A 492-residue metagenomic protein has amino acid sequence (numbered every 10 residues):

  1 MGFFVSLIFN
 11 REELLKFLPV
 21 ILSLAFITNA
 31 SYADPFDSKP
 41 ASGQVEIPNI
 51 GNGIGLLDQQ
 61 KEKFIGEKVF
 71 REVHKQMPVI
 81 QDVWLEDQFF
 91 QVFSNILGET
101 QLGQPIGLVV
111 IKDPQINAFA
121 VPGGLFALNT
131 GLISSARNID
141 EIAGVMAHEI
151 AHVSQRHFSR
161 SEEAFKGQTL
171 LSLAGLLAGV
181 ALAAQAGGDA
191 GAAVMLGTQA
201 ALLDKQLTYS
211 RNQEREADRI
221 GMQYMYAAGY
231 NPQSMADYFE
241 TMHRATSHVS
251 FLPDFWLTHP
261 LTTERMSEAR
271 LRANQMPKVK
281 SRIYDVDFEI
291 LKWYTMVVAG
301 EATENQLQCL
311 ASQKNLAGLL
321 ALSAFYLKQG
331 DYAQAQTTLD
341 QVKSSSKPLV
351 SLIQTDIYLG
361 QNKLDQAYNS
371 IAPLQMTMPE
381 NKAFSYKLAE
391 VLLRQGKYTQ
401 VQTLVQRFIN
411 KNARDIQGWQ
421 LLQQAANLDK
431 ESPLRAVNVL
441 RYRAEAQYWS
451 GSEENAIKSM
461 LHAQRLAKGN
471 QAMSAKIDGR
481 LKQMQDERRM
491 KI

Functional and structural regions predicted by a protein language model:
P19-I27: Bacterial N-terminal signal peptides
F26, S31-N117, S247, L316 (+8 more regions): Hydrophobic or amphipathic, alpha-helical segments that drive membrane association/targeting
A33-K39, N49-L56, E67, V79 (+3 more regions): Extracytoplasmic and endomembrane cell-envelope/extracellular-matrix remodeling and assembly machinery
V69, M146-Q155, I220: Active-site His/Glu-centered metal-binding helix of metallohydrolases
T130-G144: Short pre-active-site segment immediately N-terminal to the catalytic Zn-binding motif
D140, I150-G167: Catalytic Zn2+-binding segment of zinc metalloproteases
L170-Q185, A193-L203: Membrane-active amphipathic alpha-helices enriched in small hydrophobic residues
